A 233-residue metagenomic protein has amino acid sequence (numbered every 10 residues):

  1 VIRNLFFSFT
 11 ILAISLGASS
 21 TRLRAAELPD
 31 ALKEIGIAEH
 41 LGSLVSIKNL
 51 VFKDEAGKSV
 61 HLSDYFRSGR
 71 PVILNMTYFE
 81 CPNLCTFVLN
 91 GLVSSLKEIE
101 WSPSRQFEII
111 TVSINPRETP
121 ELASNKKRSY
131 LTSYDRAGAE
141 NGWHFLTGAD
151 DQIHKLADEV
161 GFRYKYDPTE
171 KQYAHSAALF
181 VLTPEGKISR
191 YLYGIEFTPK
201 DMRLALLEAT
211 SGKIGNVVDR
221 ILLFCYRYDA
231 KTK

Functional and structural regions predicted by a protein language model:
V1-N4: Positively charged n-region of N-terminal signal peptides that target proteins for export
S8-G17: Bacterial N-terminal signal peptides
A18, L23-A26: Boundary at the C-terminal end of the N-terminal hydrophobic targeting segment
A26-D64, F87-S94: N-terminal "domain-start" segment that seeds a small globular fold
L44-I47, R67-P71, S104-I109, E140 (+1 more regions): Extracytoplasmic
L62-L92, I109-I110: Short active-site neighborhood of thiol/selenol oxidoreductases, capturing the structured segment around
L89-I153: Structural microenvironment flanking redox-active thiols in thiol-disulfide oxidoreductases
S133-C225: Thiol/selenol-based redox catalytic cores and closely related redox-interacting motifs
